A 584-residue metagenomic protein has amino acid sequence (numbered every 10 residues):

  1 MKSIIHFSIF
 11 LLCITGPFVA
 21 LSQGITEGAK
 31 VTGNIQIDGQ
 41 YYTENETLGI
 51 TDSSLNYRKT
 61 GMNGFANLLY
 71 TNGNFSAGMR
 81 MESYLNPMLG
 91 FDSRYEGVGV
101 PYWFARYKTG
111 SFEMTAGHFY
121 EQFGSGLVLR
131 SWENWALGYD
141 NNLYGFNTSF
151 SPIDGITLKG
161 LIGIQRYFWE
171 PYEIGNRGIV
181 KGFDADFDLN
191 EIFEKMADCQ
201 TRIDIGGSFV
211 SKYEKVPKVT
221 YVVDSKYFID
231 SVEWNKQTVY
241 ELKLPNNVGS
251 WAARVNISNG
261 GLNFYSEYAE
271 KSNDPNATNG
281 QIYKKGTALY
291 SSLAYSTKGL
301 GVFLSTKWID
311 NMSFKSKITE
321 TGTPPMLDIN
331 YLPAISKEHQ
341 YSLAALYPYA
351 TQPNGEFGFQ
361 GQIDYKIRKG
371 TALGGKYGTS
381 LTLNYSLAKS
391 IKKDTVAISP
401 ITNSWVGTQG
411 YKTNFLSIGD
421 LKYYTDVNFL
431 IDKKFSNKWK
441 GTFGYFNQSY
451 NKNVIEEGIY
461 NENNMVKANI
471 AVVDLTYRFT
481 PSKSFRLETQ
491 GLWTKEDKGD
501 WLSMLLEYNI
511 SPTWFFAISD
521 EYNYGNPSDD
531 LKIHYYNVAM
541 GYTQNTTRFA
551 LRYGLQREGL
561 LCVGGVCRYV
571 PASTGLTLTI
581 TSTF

Functional and structural regions predicted by a protein language model:
M1-T32, T583-F584: Bacterial Sec-dependent N-terminal signal peptides
G24-K30, Q36, Y41-G61, T71 (+7 more regions): Signature for the C-terminal beta-barrel architecture of outer-membrane proteins
G64-L68: Histidine-anchored nucleotide/phosphate-binding helix
N72, Y107-T109, N259, Q544: Structural motif
A105-L127, S131, W135-T148, P152: Well-ordered mid-protein domain cores that form the structural environment of catalytic cofactors
A539-F549, G554-Q556, V570: Long, ordered, helix-rich scaffold segments
